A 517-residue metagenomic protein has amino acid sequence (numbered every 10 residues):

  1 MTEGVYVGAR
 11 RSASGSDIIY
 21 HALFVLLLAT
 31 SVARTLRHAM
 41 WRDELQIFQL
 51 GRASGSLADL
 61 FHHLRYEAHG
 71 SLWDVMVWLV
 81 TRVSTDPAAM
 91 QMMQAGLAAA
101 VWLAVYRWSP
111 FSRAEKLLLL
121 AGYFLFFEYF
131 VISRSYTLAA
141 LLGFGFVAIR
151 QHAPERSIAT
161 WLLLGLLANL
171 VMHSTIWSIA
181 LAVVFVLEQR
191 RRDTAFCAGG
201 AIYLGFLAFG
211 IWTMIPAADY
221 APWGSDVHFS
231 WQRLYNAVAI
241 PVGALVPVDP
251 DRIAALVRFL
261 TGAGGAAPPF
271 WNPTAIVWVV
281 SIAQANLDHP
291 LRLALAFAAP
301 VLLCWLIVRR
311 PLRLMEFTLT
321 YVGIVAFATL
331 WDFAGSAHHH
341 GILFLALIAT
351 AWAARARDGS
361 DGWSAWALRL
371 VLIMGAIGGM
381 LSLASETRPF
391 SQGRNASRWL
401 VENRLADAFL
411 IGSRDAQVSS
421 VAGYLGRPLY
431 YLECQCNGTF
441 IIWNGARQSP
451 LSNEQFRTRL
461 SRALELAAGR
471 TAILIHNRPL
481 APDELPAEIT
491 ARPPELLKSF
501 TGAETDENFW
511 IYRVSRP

Functional and structural regions predicted by a protein language model:
T2-G8, W177-L204: Perimembrane helix-loop-helix junctions
S16-E44, A201-A218, F327: Transmembrane signal-anchor helices characteristic of membrane glycosylation enzymes that use polyprenol
H21, G200-Y203, V322, R357-L381: Signature aromatic-anchored transmembrane alpha helix within multi-pass, membrane-resident enzymes that catalyze glycan
A29, L125-Y129, F144-G145, S157-V184 (+1 more regions): Membrane-interface alpha helices of multi-pass inner-membrane proteins
F48-G51, S56-G96, N272-T274: Short hydrophobic/aromatic helix or loop-helix immediately within or flanking a transmembrane segment in polytopic
M92-A114, V301-C304: Transmembrane-helix motifs of polytopic, lipid-linked glycan transferases
V131-L138: Short acidic/glycine- and proline-prone juxtamembrane loop motifs at membrane-interface regions of multi-pass membrane
R427-R516: Luminal/periplasmic acceptor-recognition loop/helix of membrane-associated glycosyltransferases
